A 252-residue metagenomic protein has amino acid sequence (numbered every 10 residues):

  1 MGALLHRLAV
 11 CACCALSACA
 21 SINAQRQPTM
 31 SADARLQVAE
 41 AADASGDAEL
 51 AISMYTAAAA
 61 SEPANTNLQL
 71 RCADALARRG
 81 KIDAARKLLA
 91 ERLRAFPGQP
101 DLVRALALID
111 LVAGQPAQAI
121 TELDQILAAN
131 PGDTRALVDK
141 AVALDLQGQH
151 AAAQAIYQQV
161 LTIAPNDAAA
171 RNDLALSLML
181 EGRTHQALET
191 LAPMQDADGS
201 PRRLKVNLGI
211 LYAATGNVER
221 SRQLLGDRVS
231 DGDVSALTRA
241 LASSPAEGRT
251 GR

Functional and structural regions predicted by a protein language model:
C19-L70, R78, R252: N-terminal leader/linker segments that initiate helical-solenoid repeat arrays
S61, A95-F96, A129, T162-I163 (+3 more regions): Structural marker of alpha-solenoid helical repeat scaffolds
R71-C72, A105, D139, D173 (+1 more regions): Canonical tetratricopeptide repeat
A197-R252: Terminal, low-structured helical/coil segments at or just beyond the last alpha-helical repeat
